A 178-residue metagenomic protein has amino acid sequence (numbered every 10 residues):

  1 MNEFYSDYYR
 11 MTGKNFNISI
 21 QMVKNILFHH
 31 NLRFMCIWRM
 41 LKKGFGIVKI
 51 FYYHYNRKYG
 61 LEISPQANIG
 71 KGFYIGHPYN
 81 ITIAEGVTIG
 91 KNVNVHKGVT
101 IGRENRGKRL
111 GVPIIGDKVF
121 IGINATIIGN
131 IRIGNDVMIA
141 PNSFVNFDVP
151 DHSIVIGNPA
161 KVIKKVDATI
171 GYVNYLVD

Functional and structural regions predicted by a protein language model:
M1-Y59, I170-D178: Terminal amphipathic alpha-helical/low-complexity segments used for targeting or macromolecular assembly
F4-M11, R33, G116-D117, I123 (+2 more regions): A general secondary-structure boundary signal
Y59, S64-P65, G70-K71, G76-E85 (+10 more regions): Left-handed beta-helix
N142, K165, L176-V177: Ligand/cofactor pocket segment of small-molecule handling proteins
S153-V155, P159-V173: Conserved beta-strand-loop-alpha-helix hinge in the C-terminal portion of ABC ATPase nucleotide-binding domains
